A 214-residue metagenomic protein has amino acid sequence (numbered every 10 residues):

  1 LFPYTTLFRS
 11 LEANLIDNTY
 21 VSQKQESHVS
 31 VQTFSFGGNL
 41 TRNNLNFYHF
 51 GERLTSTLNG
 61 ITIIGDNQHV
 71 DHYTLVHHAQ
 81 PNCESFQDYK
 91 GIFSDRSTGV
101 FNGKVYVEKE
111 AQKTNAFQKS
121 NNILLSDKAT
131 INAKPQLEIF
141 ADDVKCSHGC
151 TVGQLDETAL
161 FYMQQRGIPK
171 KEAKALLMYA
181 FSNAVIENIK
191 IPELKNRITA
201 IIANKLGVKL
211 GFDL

Functional and structural regions predicted by a protein language model:
L1, T5-F161, Q165-I168, I189-L214: Conserved beta-strand/loop scaffold segments within soluble protein domains that form the structured core and edges
Y162-N183: Extended amphipathic alpha-helical segments enriched in small hydrophobics
